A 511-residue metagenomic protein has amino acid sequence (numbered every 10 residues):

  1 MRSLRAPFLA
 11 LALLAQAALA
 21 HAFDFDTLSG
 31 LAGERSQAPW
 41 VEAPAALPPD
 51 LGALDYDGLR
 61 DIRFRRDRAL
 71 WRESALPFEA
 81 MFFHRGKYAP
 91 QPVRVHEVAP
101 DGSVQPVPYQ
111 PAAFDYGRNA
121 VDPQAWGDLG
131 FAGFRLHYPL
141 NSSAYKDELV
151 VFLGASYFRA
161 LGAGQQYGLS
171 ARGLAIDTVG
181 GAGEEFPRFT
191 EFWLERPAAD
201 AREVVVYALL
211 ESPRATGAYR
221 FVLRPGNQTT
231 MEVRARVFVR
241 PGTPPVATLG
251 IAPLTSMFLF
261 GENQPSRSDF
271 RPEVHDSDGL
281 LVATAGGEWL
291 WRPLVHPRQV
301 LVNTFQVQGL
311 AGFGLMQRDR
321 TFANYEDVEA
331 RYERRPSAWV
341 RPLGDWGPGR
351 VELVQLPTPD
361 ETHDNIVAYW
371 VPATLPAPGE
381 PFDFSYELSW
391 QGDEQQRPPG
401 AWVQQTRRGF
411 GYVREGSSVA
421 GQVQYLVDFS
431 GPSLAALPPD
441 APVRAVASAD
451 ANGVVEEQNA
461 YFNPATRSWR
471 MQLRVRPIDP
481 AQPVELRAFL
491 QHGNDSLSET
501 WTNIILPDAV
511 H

Functional and structural regions predicted by a protein language model:
M1-A6: Positively charged n-region of N-terminal signal peptides that target proteins for export
P7-A17: Bacterial N-terminal signal peptides
H21-Y56, I62-R65, F83, A330-H511: Terminal accessory/anchoring regions of large secretory-pathway or extracellular enzymes
D26-S29, G33-G181: Solvent-exposed N-terminal domain segments of exported/luminal and surface proteins
D57, V151, A247-P381, S389 (+1 more regions): A contiguous, surface-exposed recognition patch within enzymatic or periplasmic domains that forms
V107, G217, T243-P253, E326 (+2 more regions): Short, hydrophobic/aromatic beta-strand segments
G168-R224, G347-Q355, P359, H363: Extended, loop-rich substrate-binding clefts of extracytoplasmic carbohydrate-active enzymes
A208-A252, M257-F260: Acidic, contiguous internal or C-terminal segments within carbohydrate-active enzymes that form a structured patch used
